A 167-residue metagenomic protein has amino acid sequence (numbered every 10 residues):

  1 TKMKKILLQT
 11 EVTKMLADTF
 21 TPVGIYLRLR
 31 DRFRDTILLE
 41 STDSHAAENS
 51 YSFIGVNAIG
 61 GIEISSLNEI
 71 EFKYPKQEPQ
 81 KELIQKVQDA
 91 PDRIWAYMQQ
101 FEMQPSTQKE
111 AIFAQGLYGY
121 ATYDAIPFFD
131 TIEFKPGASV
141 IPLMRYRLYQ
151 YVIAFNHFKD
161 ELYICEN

Functional and structural regions predicted by a protein language model:
K2-N167: Signature of the chorismate-utilizing enzyme
